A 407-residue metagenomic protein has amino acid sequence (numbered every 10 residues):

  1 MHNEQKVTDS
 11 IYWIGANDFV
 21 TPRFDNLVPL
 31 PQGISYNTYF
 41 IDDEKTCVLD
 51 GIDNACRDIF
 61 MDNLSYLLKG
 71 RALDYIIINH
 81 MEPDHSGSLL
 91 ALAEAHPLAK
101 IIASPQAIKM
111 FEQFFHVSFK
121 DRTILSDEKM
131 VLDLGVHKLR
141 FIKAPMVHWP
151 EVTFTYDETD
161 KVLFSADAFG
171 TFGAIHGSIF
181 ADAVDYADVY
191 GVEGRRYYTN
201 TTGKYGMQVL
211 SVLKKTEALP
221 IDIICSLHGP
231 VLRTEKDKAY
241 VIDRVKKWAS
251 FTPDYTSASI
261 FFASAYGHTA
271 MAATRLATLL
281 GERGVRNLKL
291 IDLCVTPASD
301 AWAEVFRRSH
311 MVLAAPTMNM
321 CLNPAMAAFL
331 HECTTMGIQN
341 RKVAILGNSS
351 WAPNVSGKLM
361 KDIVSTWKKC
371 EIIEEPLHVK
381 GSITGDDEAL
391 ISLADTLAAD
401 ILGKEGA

Functional and structural regions predicted by a protein language model:
E4-L64, F154-D157, K161-S165, A258 (+1 more regions): Conserved beta-strand hairpin/beta-sheet module of binuclear metal-dependent hydrolase folds, prominently
Q5-D9, A103-V152, Y205-L213: Metallo-beta-lactamase
S10, I41, D50, H80-E82 (+5 more regions): Divalent metal-coordination and catalytic microenvironments
E44, A55-I102: Active-site metal-binding motif and surrounding structural segment of the metallo-beta-lactamase
L49-G51, L73-M81, I101-S104, L163-D167 (+1 more regions): Active-site neighborhood of phospho(di)ester-bond hydrolases with catalytic His/Asp-centered motifs
H148-V152, D160, A168-G203, W248-P253: Active-site-proximal loop/helix segment associated with metal-binding centers of metalloenzymes
I175, Y186-I224, G229-V231, R275-I291 (+1 more regions): FMN-binding flavodoxin-like domain, especially the glycine-rich phosphate-binding loop
S226-Y255: Terminal amphipathic helices with adjacent charged low-complexity linkers/tails
